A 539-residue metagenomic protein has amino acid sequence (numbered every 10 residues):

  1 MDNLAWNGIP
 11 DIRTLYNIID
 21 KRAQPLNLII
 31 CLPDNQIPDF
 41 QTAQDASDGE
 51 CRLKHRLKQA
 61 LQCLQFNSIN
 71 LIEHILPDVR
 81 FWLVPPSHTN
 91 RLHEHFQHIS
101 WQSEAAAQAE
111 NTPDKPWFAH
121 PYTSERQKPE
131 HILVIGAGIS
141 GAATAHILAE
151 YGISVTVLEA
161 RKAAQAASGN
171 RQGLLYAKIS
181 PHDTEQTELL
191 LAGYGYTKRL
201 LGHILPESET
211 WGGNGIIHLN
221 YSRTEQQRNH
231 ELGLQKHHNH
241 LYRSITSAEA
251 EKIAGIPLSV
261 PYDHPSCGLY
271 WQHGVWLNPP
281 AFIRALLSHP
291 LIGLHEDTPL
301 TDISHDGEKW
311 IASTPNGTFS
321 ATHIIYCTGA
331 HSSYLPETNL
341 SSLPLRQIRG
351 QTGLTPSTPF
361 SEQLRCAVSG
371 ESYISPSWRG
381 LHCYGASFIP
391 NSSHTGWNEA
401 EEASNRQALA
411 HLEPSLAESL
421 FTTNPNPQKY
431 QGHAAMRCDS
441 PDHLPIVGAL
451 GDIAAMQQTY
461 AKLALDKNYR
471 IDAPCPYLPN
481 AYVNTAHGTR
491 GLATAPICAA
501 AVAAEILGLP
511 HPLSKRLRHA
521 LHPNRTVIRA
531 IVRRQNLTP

Functional and structural regions predicted by a protein language model:
M1-A105: The AdoMet/dcAdoMet-binding core of the Class I SAM-like
P33, E150-G169: Glycine-rich FAD pyrophosphate-binding loop
E130-V157: N-terminal Rossmann-like FAD-binding beta1-loop-alpha1 element of flavoenzymes
A143, D183, E188, H305 (+2 more regions): Flavin-dependent oxidoreductases
G173-L258: Dinucleotide-binding Rossmann-like beta1-alpha1 core, especially the glycine-rich loop that anchors the ADP
P181-H182, E207-H218, S244-S288, S387-P390 (+1 more regions): Helix-loop-beta segment of a Rossmann-like dinucleotide-binding subdomain
G268-P315, F319-H323, C327-Y334: Helical element adjacent to the flavin cofactor pocket in flavoenzyme catalytic cores
F421-P539: C-terminal catalytic lobe of FAD-dependent flavoproteins
